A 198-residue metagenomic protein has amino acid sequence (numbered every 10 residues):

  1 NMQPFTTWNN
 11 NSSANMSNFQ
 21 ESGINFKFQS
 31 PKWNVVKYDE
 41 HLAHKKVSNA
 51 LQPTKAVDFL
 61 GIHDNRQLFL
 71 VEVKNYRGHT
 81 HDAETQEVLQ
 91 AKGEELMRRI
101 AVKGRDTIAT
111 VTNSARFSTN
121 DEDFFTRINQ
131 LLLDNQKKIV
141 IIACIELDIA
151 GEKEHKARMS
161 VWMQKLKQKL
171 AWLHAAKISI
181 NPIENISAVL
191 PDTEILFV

Functional and structural regions predicted by a protein language model:
M2-V57, P191-V198: Basic, amphipathic N-terminal segments that precede the first structured/catalytic domain
Q3-M16, G23, A150-V198: Polybasic (Lys/Arg-rich)
P53-A56, G93, A101-G104, G151-E154: Short Lys/Arg-rich amphipathic alpha-helical segments
K55-V57, F69, I139: Residue-level detector of short, conserved catalytic/binding motifs and their immediate flanks
D58-D64, L131: Short amphipathic alpha-helices and their capping/turn segments at secondary-structure boundaries
F59-G61, F69-N75: Conserved catalytic cores of phosphodiester-cleaving nucleases, focusing on short active-site segments
Y76-C144, K165-H174: Catalytic cores of nucleic-acid endonucleases
I145-I149: Short beta-alpha junction loops
